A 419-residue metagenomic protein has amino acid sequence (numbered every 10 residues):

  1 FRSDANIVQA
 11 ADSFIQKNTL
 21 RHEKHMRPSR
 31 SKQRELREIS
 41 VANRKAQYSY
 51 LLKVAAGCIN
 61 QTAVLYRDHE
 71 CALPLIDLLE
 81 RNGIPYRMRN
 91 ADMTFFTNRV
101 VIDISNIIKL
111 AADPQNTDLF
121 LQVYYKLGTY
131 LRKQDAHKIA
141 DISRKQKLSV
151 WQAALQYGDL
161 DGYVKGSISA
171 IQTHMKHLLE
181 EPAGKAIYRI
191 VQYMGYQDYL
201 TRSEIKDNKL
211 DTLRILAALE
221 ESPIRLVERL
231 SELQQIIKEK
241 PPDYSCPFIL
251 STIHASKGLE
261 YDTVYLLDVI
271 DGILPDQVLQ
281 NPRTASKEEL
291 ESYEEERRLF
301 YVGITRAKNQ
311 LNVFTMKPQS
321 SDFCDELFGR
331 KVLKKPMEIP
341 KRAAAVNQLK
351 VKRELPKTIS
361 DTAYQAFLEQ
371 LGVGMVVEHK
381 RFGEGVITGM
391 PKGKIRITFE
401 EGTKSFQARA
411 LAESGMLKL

Functional and structural regions predicted by a protein language model:
F1-P85, A112: Helicase P-loop NTPase motor core
A63-Y124: Long, highly charged, low-complexity intrinsically disordered interaction regions that mediate electrostatic DNA/RNA
I107-P336: Conserved helicase C-terminal RecA-like lobe
S256, A366-Q370, H379: Short, surface-exposed secondary-structure edge patches
E260-D262, Q370-G372, G383: Residue-level recognition of short, solvent-exposed, well-ordered loop/turn junctions that link secondary-structure
L274-Q277, R396-G415: A short macromolecule-binding patch
P340-V373: Mixed-charge, Lys/Arg-rich low-complexity intrinsically disordered regions
G383-M390: Short beta-strand-centered aromatic/proline hotspots
